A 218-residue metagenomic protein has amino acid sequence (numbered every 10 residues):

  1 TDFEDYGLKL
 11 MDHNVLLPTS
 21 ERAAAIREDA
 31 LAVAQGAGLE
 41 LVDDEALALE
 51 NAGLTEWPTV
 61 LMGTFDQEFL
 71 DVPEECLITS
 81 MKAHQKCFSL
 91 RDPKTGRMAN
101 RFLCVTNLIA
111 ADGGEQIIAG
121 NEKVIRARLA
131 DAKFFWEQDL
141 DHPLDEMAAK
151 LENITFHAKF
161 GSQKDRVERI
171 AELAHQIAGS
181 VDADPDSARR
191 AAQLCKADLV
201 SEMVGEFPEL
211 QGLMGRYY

Functional and structural regions predicted by a protein language model:
T1-Y218: Amphipathic alpha-helical "coupling" segments that flank catalytic cores
